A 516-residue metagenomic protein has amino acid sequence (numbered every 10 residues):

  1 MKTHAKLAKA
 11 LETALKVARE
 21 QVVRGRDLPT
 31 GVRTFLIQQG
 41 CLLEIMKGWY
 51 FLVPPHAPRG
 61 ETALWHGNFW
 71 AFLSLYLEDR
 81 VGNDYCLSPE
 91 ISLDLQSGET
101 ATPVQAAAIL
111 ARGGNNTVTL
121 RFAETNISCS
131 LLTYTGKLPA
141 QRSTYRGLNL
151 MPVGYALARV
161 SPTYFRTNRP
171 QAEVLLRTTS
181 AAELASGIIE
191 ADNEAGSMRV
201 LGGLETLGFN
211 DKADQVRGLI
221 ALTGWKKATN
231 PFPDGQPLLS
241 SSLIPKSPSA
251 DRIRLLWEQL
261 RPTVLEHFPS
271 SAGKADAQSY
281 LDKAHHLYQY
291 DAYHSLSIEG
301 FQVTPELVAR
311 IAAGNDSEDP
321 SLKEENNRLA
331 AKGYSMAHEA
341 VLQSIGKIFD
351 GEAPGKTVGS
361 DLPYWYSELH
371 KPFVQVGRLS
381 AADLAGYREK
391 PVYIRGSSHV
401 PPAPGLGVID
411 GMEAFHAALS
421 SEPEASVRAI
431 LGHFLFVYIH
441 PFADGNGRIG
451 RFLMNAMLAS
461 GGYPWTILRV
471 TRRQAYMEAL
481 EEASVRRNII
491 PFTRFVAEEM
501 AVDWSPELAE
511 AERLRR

Functional and structural regions predicted by a protein language model:
M1-R26, Q39-I45, A57-R516: FIC/Doc superfamily catalytic core
R33-T34: Short, hydrophobic-biased segments on the C-terminal half of alpha helices that form "recognition helices"
G48-P54: Minor-groove-contacting beta-hairpin "wing" of winged helix-turn-helix DNA-binding domains
